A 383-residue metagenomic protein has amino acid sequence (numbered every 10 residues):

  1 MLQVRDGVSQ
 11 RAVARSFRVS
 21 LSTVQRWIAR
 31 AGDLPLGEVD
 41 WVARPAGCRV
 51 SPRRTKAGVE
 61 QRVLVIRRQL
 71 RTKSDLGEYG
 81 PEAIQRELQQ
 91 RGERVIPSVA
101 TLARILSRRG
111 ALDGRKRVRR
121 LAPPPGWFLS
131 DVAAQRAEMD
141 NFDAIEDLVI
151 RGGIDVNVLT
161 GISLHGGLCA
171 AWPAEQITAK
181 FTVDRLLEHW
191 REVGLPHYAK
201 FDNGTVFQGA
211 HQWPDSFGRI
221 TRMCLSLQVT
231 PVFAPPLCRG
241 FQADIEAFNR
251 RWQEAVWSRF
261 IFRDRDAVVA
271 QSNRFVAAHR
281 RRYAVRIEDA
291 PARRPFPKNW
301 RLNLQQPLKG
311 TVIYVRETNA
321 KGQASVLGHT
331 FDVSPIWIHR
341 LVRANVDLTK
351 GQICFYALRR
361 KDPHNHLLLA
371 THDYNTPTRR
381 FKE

Functional and structural regions predicted by a protein language model:
M1-L34: Double-stranded DNA-binding cores of transcription factors and transposases
V13-A14, V24-W27, V63, I84 (+11 more regions): Mobile genetic element proteins and their domesticated derivatives, centered on retroelements and DNA transposons
E38-M139, D147, T221, A292-P297: Basic, flexible linker segments flanking DNA-binding modules in nucleic acid-interacting mobile-element proteins
A100, R104-I162, L168, A179-L186 (+3 more regions): Mobile-element integrase/transposase regions, centering on the N-terminal DNA-binding/Zn-coordinating module
S163-H165, A174-T178, T376-P377: A short acidic/small-residue loop/turn micro-motif
I177, W190-W213, P235-L237, Q242 (+1 more regions): Acidic/histidine-rich, metal-coordinating catalytic segments
W213, R219-D289, R293-P307, R343 (+1 more regions): Charged alpha-helix within mobile-element recombinases
V276-E383: C-terminal, beta-rich DNA-binding module of retroviral/retroelements integrases
